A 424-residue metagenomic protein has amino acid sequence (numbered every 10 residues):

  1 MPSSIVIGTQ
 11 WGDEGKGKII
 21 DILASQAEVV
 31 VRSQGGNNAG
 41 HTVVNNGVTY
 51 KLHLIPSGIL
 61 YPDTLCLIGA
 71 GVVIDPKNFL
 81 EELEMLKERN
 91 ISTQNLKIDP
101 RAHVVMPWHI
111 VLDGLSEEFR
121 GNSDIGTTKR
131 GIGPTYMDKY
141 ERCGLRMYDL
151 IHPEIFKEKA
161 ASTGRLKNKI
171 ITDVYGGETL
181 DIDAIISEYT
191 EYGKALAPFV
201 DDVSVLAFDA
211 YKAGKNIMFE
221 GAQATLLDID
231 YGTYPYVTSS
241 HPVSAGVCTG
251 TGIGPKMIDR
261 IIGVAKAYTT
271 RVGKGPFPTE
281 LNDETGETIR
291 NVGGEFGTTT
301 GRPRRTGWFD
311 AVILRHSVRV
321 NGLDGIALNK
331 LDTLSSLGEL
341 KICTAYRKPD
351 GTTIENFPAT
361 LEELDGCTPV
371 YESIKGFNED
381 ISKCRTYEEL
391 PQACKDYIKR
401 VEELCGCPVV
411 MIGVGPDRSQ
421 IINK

Functional and structural regions predicted by a protein language model:
M1-K424: Non-transmembrane, aqueous-exposed alpha-helical and coiled segments at domain scale
